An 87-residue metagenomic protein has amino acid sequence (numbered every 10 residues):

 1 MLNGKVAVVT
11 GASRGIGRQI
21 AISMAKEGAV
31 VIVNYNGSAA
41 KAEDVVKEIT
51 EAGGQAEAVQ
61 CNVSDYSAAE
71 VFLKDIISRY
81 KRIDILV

Functional and structural regions predicted by a protein language model:
L2-G4, I83: Local beta-strand N-terminus motif with an aromatic residue
V6, S13-G15: Conserved glycine-rich cofactor-binding loop
V8, I32, E57-V59, L86: Conserved Rossmann-like nucleotide-binding pocket used by diverse enzymes that bind dinucleotide cofactors
M24: Aromatic pocket-lining residues of Rossmann-like dinucleotide-binding sites
E27-D44: Conserved glycine-rich Rossmann-like NAD(P)H-binding loop of the short-chain dehydrogenase/reductase
A39-A40, Q60-K74: The beta1-alpha1 cofactor-binding region of Rossmann-like NAD(H)/NADP(H)-dependent oxidoreductases
A52-Q55, K74-L86: A glycine-rich helix->loop->beta "capping" turn within Rossmann-like NAD(P)(H)-dependent oxidoreductase domains
